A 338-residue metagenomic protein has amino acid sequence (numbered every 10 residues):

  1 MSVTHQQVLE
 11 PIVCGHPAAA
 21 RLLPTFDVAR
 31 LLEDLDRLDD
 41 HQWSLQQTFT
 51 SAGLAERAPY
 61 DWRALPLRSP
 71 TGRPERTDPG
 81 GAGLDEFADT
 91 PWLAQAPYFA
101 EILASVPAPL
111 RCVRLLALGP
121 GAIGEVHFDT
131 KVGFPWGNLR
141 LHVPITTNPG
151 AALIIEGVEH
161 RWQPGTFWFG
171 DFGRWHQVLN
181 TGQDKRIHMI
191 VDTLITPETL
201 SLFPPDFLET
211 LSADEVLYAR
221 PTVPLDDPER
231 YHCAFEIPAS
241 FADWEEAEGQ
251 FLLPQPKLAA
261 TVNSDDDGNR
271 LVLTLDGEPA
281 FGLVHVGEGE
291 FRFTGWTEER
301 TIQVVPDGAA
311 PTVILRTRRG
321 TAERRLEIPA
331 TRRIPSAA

Functional and structural regions predicted by a protein language model:
M1-I102, A213-E215, G295: Non-heme Fe(II)/2-oxoglutarate
L115-F134: Conserved short histidine dyad/triad with adjacent acidic residue
E125-V126, A151-L153, G170-D171, W175-G182: Short beta-strand His + acidic residue motifs that chelate non-heme Fe in jelly-roll/DSBH and cupin folds
L139-P144, Q183-L200: A short hydrophobic beta-strand segment most commonly corresponding to one strand of the jelly-roll/cupin
P144-P164: A short beta-strand-loop-beta hairpin characteristic of the jelly-roll/cupin
E198-A242: Charged, amphipathic alpha-helical linkers/stalks
G249-A337: N-terminal accessory interaction module
